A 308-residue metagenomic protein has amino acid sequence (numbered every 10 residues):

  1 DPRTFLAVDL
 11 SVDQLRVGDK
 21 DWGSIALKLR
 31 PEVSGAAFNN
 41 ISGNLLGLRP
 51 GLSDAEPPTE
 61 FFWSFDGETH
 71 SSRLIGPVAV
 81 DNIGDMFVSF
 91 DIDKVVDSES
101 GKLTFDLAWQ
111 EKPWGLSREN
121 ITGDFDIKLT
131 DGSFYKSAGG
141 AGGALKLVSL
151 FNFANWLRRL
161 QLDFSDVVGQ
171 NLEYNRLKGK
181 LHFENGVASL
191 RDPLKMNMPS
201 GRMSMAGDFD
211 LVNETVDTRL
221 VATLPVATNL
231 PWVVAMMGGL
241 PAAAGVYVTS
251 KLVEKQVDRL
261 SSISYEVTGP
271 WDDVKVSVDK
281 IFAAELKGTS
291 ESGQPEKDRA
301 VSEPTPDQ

Functional and structural regions predicted by a protein language model:
P2-D21, A26-T268: Small-residue helix/turn framework positions
S262, E266-Q308: Gram-negative outer-membrane assembly/targeting C-terminal domains
